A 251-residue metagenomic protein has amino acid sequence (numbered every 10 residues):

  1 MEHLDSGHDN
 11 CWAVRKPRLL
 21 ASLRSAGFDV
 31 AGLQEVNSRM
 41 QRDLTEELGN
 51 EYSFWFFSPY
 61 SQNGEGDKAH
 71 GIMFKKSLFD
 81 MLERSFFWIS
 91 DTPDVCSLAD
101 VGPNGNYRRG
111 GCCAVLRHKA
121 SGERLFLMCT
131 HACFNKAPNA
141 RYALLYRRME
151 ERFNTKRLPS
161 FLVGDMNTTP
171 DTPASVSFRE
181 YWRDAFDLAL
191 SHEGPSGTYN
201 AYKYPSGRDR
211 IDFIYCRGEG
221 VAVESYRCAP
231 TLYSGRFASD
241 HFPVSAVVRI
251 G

Functional and structural regions predicted by a protein language model:
M1-N10, R157-P159: Mobile, glycine- and charge-enriched loop segments and immediately flanking short secondary-structure elements within
M1-S6, L82-F87, C113, E123-F134 (+1 more regions): Active-site-proximal beta-strand elements of phosphoester/diester hydrolases
L4-H8, I89-P103, T130-P138: Surface-exposed cleft-lining segments at the edges of enzyme active sites
G7-S22: Glycine-rich, highly charged phosphate/nucleotide-binding loops
L19-L44, M73, A114, F126-T130 (+5 more regions): Active-site beta-strand/loop signature of hydrolases that rely on acidic residues for catalysis
V30-R124, C228: Structured beta-strand-rich core segments of catalytic domains in phosphoester-bond hydrolases
G66-A69, R108-C112, E123, M128 (+3 more regions): Residues that flank catalytic or metal-binding motifs in active/ligand-binding sites
D80, E150-F161, N167-G251: Metal-dependent phosphoester-hydrolase catalytic domains
